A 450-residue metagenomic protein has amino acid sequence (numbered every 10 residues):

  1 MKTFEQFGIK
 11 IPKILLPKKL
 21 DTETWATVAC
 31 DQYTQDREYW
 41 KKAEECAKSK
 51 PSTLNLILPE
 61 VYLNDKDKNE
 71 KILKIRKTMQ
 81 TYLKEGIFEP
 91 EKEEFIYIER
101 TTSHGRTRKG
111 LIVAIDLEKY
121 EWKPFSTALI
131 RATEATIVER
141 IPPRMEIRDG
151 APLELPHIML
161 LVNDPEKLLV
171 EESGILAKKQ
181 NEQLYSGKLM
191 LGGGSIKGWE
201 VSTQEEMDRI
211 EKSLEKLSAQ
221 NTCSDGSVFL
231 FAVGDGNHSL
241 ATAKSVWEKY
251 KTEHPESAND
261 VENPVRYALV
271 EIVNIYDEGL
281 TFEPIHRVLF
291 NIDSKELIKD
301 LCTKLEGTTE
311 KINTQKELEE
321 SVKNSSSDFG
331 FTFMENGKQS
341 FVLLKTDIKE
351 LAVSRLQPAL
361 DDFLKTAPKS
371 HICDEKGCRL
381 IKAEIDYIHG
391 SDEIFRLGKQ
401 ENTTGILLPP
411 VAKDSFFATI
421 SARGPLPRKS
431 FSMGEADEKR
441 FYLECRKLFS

Functional and structural regions predicted by a protein language model:
M1-G193, G198-S202, E215-N221, V228 (+4 more regions): N-terminal extension/subdomain marker
V61-L63, P165, H238, W247 (+4 more regions): Short, glycine-/Ser/Thr-/acidic-enriched flexible segments
L161, V233-G234, E271, L407-P409: Short beta-strand segments
R209-H254: Active-site beta-strand/loop microenvironment that shapes enzyme catalytic pockets
D235-T303: Catalytic or ion-translocation cores adjacent to nucleophile or general acid/base/metal-coordination motifs in diverse
I272-V342: C-terminal amphipathic alpha-helical segment
D347-E350: Non-catalytic terminal and connector segments of soluble metabolic enzymes
A352-S450: Charged substrate- and nucleic-acid-binding regions of tRNA-handling and nucleotidyl-transfer enzymes, centered on
